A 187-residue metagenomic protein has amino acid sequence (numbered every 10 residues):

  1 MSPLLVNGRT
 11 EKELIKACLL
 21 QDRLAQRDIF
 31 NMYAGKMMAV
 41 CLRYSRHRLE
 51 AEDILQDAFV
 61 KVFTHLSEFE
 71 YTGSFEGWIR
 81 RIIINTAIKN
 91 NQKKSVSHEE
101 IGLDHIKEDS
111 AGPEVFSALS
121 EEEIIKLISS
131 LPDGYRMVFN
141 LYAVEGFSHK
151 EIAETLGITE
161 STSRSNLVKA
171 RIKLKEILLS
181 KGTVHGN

Functional and structural regions predicted by a protein language model:
M1-G8, A17, E154-G157, R171-N187: C-terminal edge and immediately downstream basic/flexible tail or linker adjoining helix-turn-helix-like DNA-binding
P3-L5, L19-D28, M38-D57, E160 (+1 more regions): Short, charged helix-capping/linker segments at alpha-helix termini
N7-G8, K89, V96-E121, S148: Internal acidic/polar
L19-L20, R43-H47, D57-S74, K93-K94: Sigma70-family region 2
M32-G35, R43-Y44, N140-F147: Short helix-capping/turn signature of helix-turn-helix
A39, D53-V60, G73-N85: Structural recognition of an alpha-helix C-terminal capping motif at a helix-to-coil junction
S67-Y71, R81-I101, K169: Arg/Lys-rich amphipathic alpha helix in sigma70-family domain 2
K126-S129, D133-M137, E145-T162: Helix-turn-helix DNA-binding module
